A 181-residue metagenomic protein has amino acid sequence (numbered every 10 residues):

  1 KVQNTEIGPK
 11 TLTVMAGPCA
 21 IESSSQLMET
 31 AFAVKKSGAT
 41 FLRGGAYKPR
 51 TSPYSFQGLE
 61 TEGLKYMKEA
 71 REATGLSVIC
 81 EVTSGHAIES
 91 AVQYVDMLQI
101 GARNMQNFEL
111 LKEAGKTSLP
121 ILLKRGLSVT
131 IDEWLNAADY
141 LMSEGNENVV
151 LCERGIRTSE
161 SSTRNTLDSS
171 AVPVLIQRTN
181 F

Functional and structural regions predicted by a protein language model:
V2, I7-G8, T117-F181: Catalytic alpha/beta core domains of metabolic enzymes, predominantly
K10-L12, G38-T40, E72-V78, Y94-D96 (+3 more regions): Short, well-ordered coil/turn segments that N-cap beta-strands
L12-E29, P53-G58, L76-E81, G101-A102 (+1 more regions): Active-site mouth loops of central-metabolism enzymes
A16, E22, A31, K35-K36 (+2 more regions): Long, contiguous binding/interaction regions
G17, V34, L42, A91 (+2 more regions): Conserved, mostly hydrophobic/aromatic
R43-E62: Glycine-rich, proline-tolerant flexible connector loops at the mouths of alpha/beta enzymes
F56-C80, E113-P120, S170-N180: Alpha-helix-loop-beta-strand connector modules within alpha/beta enzyme cores
L59, G75-H86, D96-F108, P120-I131 (+2 more regions): Catalytic beta/alpha-barrel core
